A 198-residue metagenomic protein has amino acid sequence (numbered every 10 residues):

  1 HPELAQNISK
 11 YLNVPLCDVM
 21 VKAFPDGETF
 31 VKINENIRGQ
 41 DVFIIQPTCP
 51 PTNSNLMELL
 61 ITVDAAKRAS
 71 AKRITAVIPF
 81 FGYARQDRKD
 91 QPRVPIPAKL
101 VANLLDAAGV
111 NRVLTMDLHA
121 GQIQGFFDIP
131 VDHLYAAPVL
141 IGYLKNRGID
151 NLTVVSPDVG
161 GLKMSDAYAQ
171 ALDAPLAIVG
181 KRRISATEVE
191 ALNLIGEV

Functional and structural regions predicted by a protein language model:
H1-V198: PRPP-associated nucleotide enzymes
